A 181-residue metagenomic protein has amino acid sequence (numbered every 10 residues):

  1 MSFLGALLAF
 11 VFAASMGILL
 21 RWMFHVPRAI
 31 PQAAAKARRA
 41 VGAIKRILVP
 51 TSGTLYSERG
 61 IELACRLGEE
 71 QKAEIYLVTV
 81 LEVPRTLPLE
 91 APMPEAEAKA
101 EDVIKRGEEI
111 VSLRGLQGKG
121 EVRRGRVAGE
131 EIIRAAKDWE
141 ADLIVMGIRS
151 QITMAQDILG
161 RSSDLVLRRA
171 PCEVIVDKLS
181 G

Functional and structural regions predicted by a protein language model:
M1-K36, L113-I144: Structural beta-alpha unit
F3-A6, M146-R169, L179: Glycine-rich, Arg-bearing micro-motifs that act as flexible, cationic patches
A37-P94, I110: Small/aliphatic-rich secondary-structure junction motif
I44, A141-D142, S163, C172: Local beta-strand N-terminus motif with an aromatic residue
G60, L87-E90, E131-I133, Q156-I158: Short, well-ordered secondary-structure micro-motifs
Q71, R114, A170-P171: Short, structured coil segments at secondary-structure junctions
Y76-V78, E101, K119-R123, I175-D177: General small-molecule cofactor/ligand-binding pocket signal
M93-K105: Short, surface-exposed alpha-helical segments at coil->helix boundaries
